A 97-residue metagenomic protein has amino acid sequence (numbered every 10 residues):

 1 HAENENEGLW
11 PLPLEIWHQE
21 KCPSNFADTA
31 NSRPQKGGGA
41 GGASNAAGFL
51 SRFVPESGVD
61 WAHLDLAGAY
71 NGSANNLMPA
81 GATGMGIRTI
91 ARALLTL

Functional and structural regions predicted by a protein language model:
H1-L97: A generic structural signal for tightly packed, nonpolar segments enriched in small/aliphatic residues
